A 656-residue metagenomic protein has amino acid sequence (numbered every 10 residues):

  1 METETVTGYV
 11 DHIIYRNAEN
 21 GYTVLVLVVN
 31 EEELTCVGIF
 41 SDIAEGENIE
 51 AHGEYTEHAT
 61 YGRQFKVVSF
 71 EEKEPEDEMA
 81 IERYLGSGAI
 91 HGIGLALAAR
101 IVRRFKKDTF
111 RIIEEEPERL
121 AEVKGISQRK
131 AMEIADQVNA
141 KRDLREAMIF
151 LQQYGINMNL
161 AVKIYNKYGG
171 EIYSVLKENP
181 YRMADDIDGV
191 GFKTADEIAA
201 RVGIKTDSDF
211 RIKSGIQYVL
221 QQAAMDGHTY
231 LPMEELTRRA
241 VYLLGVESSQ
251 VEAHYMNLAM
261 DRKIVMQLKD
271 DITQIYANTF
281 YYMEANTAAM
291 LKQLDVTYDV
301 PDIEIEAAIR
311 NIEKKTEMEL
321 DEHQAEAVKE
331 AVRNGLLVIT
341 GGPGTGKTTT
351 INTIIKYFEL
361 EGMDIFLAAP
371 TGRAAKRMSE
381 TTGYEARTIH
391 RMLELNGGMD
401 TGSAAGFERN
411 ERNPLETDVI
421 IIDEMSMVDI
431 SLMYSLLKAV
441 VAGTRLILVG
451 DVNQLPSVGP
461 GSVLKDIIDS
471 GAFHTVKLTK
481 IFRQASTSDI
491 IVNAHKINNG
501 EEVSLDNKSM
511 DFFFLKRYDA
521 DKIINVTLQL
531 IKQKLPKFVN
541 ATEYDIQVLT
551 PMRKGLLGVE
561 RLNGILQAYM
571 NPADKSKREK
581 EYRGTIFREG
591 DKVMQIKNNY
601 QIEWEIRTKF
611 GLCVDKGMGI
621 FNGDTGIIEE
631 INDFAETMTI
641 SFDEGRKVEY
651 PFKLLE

Functional and structural regions predicted by a protein language model:
M1-A307, E313: Accessory, non-ATPase domains that flank or precede helicase/AAA+ motor cores in DNA-metabolism machines
E4-H58, V241, T316, D429 (+2 more regions): Conserved nucleotide-binding/hydrolysis modules and their immediate coupling elements across P-loop/ASCE NTPase motors
G8, G94, S127, G191 (+12 more regions): Residue-level signature of catalytic and energy-coupling elements of molecular machines, predominantly ATP/GTP-dependent
R16-N17, S41, I90, I101 (+18 more regions): Replace "in large, NTP-powered and nucleic-acid-processing enzymes" with "in large, NTP-powered factors and other
V29, G53, S69, T279 (+7 more regions): Flexible glycine-/small-residue-rich
A307-G335: Conserved pre-motif I regulatory segment
A325-V328, R333-K508: ASCE P-loop NTPase helicase motor core
V452-G617: Conserved helicase motor core of P-loop NTPases
